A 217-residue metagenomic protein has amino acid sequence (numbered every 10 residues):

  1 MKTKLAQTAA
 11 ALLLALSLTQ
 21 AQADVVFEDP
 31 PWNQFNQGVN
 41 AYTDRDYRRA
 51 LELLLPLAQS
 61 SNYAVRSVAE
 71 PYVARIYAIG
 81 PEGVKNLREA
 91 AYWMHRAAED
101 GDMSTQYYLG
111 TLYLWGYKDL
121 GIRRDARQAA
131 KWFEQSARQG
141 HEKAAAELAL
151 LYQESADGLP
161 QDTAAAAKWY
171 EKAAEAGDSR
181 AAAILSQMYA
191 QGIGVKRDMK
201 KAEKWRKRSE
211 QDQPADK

Functional and structural regions predicted by a protein language model:
M1-A9: Bacterial N-terminal signal peptides that target proteins for export
A9-S17: Bacterial N-terminal signal peptides
D29-P30, Q34, A41-Y42, D46 (+10 more regions): Short helix-capping/linker turns of helical repeat alpha-solenoids
Q34-A41, P56-L57, E70-I79, G110-Y117 (+2 more regions): Hydrophobic face of amphipathic alpha-helices that form TPR/SEL1-like repeat modules and related alpha-solenoid
D46-E52, V84-W93, L120-W132, L159-W169 (+1 more regions): Structural signature of tandem alpha-helical TPR/SEL1-like repeats, specifically the intra-repeat loop/turn
I184, A190-K217: Terminal, low-structured helical/coil segments at or just beyond the last alpha-helical repeat
